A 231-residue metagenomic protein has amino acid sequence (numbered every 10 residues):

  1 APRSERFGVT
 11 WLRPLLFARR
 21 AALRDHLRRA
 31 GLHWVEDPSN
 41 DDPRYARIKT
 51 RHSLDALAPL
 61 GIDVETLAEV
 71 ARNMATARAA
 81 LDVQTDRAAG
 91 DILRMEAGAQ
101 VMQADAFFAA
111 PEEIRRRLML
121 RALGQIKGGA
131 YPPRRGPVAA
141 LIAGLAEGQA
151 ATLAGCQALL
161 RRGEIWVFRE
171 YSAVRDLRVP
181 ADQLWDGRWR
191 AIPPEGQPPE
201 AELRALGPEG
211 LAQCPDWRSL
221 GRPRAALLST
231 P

Functional and structural regions predicted by a protein language model:
A1-A71, Q103: Catalytic subdomain that performs nucleotidyl-dependent activation
P2-F7, L60, V70-P231: AMP-forming adenylation/ATP pyrophosphatase catalytic core
